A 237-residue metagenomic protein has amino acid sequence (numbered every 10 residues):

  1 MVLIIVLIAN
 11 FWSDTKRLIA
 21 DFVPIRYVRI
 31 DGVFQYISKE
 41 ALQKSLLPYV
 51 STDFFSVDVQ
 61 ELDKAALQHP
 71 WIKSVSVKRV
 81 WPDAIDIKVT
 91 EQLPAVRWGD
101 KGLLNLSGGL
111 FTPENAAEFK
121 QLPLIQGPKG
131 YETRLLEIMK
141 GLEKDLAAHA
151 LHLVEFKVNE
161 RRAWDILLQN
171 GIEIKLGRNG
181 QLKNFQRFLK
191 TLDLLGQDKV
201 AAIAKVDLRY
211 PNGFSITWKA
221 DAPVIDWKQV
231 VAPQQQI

Functional and structural regions predicted by a protein language model:
L7-T52, D86-I125, G180-L182, A222: Periplasmic POTRA and POTRA-like interaction domains that precede and scaffold membrane channels/assemblies
V23-I25, I37, V57, P70 (+9 more regions): Extracytoplasmic
V28-I30, A66, I72, G108 (+3 more regions): Buried hydrophobic packing residues in well-ordered domains
I37-A84: Extracytoplasmic/periplasmic/luminal assembly and interaction segments in envelope/secretory/respiratory proteins
K39, Q43, V59, D63 (+4 more regions): Extracytoplasmic/secreted envelope proteins and their assembly/folding machinery, especially bacterial periplasmic
I85-Q169, E173-I174: Extracytoplasmic segments of membrane-associated envelope/inner-membrane machinery
N179-I237: Extracytoplasmic/luminal low-complexity segments enriched in Pro/Gly and acidic/polar residues that act as flexible
